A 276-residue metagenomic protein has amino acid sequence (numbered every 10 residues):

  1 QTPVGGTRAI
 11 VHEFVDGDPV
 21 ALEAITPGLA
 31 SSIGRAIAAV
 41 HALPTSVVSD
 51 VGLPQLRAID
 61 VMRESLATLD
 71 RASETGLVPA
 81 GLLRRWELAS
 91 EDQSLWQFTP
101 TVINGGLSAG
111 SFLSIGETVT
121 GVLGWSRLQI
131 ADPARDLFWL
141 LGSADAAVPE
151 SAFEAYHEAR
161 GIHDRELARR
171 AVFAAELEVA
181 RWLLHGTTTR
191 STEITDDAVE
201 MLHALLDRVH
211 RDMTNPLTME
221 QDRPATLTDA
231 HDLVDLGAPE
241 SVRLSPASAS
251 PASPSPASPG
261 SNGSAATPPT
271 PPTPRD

Functional and structural regions predicted by a protein language model:
Q1-L53: ATP-binding pocket architecture of kinase catalytic cores
T45-N104, A265: An alpha-helical support segment within catalytic cores of ATP-dependent transferases
L88-R135: Active-site acidic catalytic loop and adjacent metal/ATP-binding pocket of ATP-dependent phosphoryl transfer enzymes
I115-L167: Active-site Asp-x-Gly
E158-S248: Helix-rich C-terminal or lid/interface subdomains of diverse kinases
S248-S264: Compositionally biased, intrinsically disordered low-complexity segments enriched for polar/charged residues
P259-D276: Intrinsically disordered, compositionally biased tail regions
